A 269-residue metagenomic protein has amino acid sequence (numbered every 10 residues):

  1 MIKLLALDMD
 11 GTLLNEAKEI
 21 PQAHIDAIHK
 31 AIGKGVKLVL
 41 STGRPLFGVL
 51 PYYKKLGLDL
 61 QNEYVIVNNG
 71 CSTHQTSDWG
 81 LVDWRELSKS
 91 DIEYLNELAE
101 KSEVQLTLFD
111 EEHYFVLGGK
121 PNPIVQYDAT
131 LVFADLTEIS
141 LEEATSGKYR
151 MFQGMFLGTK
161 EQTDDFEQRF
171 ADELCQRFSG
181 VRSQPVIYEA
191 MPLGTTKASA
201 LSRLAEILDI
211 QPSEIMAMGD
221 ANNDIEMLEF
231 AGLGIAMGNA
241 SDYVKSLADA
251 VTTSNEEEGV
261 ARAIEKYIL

Functional and structural regions predicted by a protein language model:
M1-L4, P21, E189-L269: Mg2+-dependent phosphoryl-transfer enzymes with acidic/Ser/Thr/Gly-rich catalytic loops
K3-A17: Asp-based phosphoryl-transfer active-site loop
L14-K18, G43, W84-R85, E229: Short, flexible loop segments at the rims of nucleotide/cofactor-binding pockets, characterized by
Q22-P123: Active-site phosphate-binding/coordination module
H24, V49-Y53, F166, F170 (+3 more regions): Hydrophobic packing residues within well-ordered alpha-helices of enzyme cores
G35-V39, E63, Q153, S213-E214 (+1 more regions): Short active-site oxyanion
L56, Q61, L174-Q176, F230-A231 (+1 more regions): Short, structured coil segments at secondary-structure junctions
L98, S102-M218: Conserved acidic, metal-coordinating active-site core of Asp-based, Mg2+-dependent phosphoryl-transfer enzymes
